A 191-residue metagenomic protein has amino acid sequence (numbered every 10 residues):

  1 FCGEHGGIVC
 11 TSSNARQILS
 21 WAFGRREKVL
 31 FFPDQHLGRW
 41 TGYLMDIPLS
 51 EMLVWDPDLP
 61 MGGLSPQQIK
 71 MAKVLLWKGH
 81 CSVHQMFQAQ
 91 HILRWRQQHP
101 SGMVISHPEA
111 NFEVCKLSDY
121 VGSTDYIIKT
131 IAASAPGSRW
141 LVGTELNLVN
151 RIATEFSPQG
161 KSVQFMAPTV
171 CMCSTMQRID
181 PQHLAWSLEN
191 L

Functional and structural regions predicted by a protein language model:
F1-L191: The feature marks the mature, well-folded catalytic cores of soluble enzymes
